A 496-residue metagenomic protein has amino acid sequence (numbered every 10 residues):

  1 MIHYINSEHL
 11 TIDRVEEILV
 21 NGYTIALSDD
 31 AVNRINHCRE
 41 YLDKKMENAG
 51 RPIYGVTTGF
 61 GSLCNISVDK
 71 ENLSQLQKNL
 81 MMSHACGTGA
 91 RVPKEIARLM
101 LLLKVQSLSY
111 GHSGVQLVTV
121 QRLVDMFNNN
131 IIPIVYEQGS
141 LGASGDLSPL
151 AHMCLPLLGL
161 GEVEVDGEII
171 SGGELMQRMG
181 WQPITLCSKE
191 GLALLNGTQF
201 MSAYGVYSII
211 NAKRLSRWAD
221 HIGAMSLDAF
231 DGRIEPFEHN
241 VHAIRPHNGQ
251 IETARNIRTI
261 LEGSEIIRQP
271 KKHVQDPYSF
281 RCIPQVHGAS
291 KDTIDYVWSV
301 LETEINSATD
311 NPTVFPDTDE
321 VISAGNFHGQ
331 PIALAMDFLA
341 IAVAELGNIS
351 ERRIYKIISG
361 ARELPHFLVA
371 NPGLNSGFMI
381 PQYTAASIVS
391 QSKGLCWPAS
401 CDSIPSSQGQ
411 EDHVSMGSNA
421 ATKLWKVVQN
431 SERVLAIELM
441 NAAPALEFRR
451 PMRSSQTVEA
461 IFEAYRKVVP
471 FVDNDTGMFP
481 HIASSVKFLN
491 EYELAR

Functional and structural regions predicted by a protein language model:
I2-R14, L19-G50, Q77-P133, L227 (+1 more regions): Glycine-rich, flexible loop motifs
I2-Y23, L27-R34, C38-Y41, M46 (+1 more regions): C-terminal auxiliary extensions adjacent to catalytic cores
A49-R51, I66, T253-A254: Polyanion/phosphate-binding surface patch
G50-I53, E493: An N-terminal domain-start capping segment
Y54-V68, N72-L76, S83-L108, Y136-L158 (+4 more regions): FAD-binding core of FAD-dependent oxidoreductases, characterized by glycine-rich FAD pyrophosphate-binding loops
P133-Y136, D402: Immediate flanking context of iron-sulfur cluster ligation sites
V135-S140, D317-V321: Cysteine-centered functional microenvironments
